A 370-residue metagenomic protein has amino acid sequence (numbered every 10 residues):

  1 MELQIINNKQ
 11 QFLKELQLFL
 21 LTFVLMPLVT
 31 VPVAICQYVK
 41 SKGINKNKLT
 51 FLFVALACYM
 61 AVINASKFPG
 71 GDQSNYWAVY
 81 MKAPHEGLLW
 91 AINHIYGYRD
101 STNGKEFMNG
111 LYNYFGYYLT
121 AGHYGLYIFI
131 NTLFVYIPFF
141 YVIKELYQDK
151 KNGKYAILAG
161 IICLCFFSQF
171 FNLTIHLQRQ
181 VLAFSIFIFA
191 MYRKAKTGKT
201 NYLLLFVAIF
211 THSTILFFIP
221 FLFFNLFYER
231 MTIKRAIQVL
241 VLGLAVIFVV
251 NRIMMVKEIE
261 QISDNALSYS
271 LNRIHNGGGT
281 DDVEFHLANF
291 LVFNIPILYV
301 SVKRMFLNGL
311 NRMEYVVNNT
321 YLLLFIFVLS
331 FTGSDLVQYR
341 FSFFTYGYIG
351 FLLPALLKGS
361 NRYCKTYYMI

Functional and structural regions predicted by a protein language model:
N47-I92: Extracytoplasmic loop-helix module adjacent to an early transmembrane segment
P69, S74-W77, A83-L88, F217-F343: Alpha-helical transmembrane segments and terminal signal-anchor/GPI-anchor hydrophobic tails, characterized by long
S74, A78-M81, L89-A121: Short hydrophobic/aromatic helix or loop-helix immediately within or flanking a transmembrane segment in polytopic
I130-D149: Transmembrane-helix motifs of polytopic, lipid-linked glycan transferases
I143-F166: Transmembrane-helix signature of polytopic, membrane-embedded enzymes that assemble or transfer cell-envelope glycans
N172-I188: Multi-pass, polyprenyl lipid-linked donor-dependent membrane glycosyltransferases
F184-T200: Membrane-interface transmembrane helices that cradle and orient dolichyl/undecaprenyl
T200-F224: Membrane-interface alpha helices of multi-pass inner-membrane proteins
